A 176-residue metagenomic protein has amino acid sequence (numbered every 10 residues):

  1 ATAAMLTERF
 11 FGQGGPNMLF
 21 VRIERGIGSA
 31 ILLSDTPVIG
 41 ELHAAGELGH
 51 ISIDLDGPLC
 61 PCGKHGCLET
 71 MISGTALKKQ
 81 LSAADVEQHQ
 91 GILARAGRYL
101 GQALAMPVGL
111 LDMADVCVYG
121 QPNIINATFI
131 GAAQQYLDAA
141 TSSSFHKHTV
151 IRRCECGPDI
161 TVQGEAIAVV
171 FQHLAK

Functional and structural regions predicted by a protein language model:
A1-G63, C67, V170, K176: Phosphate-binding/catalytic loop of phosphoryl-transfer enzymes
G12, D56-L59, K64-K176: ATP-binding/phosphotransfer module of carbohydrate and carboxylate kinases, centering on a glycine-rich
